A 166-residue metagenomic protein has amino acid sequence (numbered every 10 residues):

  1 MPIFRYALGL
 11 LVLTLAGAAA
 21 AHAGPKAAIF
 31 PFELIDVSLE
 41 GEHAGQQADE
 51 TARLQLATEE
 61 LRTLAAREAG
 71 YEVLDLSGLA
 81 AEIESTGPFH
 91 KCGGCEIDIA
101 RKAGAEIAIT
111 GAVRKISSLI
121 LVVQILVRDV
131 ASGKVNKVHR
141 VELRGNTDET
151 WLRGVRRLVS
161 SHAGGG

Functional and structural regions predicted by a protein language model:
M1-R5: Positively charged n-region of N-terminal signal peptides that target proteins for export
Y6-G17: Bacterial N-terminal signal peptides
G9, L39-E42, D75-G78: A short alpha-helix capping/helix-coil boundary motif
H22-L39, L56-E59, R67-A69, G94-K102 (+2 more regions): C-terminal/domain-edge helix-coil "capping" segments
L39-G45, S85-T86: Short acidic, glycine/proline-rich loop/turn micro-motifs
A44, A48-A52, G145, E149: Charge-dense, low-complexity intrinsically disordered segments
A48-L79: N-terminal, post-signal-peptide region of Sec/Tat-exported proteins
R67-T110: Short, solvent-exposed, polar/charged sequence segments at loop or secondary-structure edges
